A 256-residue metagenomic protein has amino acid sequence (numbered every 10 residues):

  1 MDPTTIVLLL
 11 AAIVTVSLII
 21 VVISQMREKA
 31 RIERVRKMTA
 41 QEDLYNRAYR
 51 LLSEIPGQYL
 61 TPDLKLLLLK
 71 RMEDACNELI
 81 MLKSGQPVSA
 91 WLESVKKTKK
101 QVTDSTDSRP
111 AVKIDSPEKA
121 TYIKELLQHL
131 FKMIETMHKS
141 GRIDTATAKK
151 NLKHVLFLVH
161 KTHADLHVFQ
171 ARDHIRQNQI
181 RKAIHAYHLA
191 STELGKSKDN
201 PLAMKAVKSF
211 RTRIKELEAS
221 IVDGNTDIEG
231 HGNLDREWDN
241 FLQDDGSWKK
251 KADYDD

Functional and structural regions predicted by a protein language model:
M1-T39: N-terminal signal-anchor transmembrane alpha helix of single-pass membrane proteins, serving as the membrane-anchoring
S17-I20, K132-L156: Repeat-mediated protein-protein interaction surfaces in helical alpha-solenoids
I23-L127, F131: N-terminal topogenic membrane-targeting module
I32-V35, T147-L166: TPR-adjacent "capping" and linker segments in tetratricopeptide-repeat scaffold/adaptor proteins
Q86, T98-A111, D115, M137-D144 (+2 more regions): Alpha-helical linker/edge segments of TPR/alpha-solenoid repeat scaffolds and analogous pre-/post-domain helices
L166-D256: Long, non-transmembrane cytosolic or organellar matrix-exposed soluble domains/tails of integral membrane proteins
